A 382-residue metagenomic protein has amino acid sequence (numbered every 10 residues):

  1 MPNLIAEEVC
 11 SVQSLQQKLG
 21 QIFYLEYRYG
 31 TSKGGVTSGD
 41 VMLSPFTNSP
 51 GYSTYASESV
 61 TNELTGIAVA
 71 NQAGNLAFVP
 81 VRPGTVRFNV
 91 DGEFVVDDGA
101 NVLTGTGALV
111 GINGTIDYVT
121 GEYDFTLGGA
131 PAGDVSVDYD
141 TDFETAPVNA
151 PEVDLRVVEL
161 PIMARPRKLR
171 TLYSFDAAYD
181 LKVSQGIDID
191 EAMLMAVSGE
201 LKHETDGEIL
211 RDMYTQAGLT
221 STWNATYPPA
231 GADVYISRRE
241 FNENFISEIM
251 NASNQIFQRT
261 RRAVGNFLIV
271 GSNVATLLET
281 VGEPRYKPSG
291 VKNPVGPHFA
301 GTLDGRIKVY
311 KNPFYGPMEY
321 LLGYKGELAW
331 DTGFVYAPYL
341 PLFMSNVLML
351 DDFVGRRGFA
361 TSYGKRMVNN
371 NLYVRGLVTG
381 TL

Functional and structural regions predicted by a protein language model:
L4-V12, N71-N75, E122-Y123, V153-V157 (+2 more regions): Short alpha-helical segments and helix-capping/turn motifs at coil-helix boundaries
E8, D140-E144, E152-M195, T280-L382: Sequence/fold signature of self-assembling virion shell proteins
V12-L15, Q21-S53, E93, P131-A164: Assembly/oligomerization interface modules of large self-assembling protein complexes
M42-T61, G199, P294-H298, L377-L382: Short, cationic low-complexity segments
Y52-I112, Y118: Extended beta-strand solenoid/passenger and fiber regions
V90, G105-P147: Surface-exposed interaction regions enriched in Ser/Thr/Asp/Glu that occur as long low-complexity tracts or repetitive
Y173-F175, A192-N251: Alpha-helical scaffold segments that mediate packing/assembly in large oligomeric complexes
W223-K292: Extended, solvent-exposed, turn-rich assembly/linker loops in the middle of proteins
